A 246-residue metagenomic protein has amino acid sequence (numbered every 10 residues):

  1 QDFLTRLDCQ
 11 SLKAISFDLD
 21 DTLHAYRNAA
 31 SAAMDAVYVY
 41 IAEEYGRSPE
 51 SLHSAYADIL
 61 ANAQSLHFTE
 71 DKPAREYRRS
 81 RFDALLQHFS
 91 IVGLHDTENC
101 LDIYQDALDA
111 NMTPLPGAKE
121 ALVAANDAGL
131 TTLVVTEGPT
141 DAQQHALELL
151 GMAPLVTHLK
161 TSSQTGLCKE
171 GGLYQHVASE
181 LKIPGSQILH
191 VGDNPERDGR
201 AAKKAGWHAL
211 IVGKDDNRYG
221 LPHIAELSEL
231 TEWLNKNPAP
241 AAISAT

Functional and structural regions predicted by a protein language model:
Q1-D58: Active-site neighborhood of HAD-like aspartate-dependent phosphohydrolases
Q1-I15, E43, H95, K119 (+2 more regions): Asp-based, Mg2+/Mn2+-dependent phosphohydrolase catalytic module
Y26, A30, A74, R78 (+1 more regions): Hydrophobic (often cysteine-bearing) scaffold residues that line and stabilize catalytic clefts of nucleotide/cofactor
A30-A33, V37, Y56, Y77-R81 (+2 more regions): Hydrophobic/aromatic residues within well-ordered alpha-helical segments
A32, A36, S80-A84, E120 (+2 more regions): Alpha-helical elements of Rossmann-like donor-binding domains used by nucleotide-donor carbohydrate transfer enzymes
D58-I103: A metal-dependent, Asp-based hydrolase signature
Y104-N111: Surface-exposed cleft-lining segments at the edges of enzyme active sites
P114-L115: Conserved beta-strand/loop elements of the cytosolic catalytic core of P-type E1-E2 ATPases, chiefly in the P-domain
